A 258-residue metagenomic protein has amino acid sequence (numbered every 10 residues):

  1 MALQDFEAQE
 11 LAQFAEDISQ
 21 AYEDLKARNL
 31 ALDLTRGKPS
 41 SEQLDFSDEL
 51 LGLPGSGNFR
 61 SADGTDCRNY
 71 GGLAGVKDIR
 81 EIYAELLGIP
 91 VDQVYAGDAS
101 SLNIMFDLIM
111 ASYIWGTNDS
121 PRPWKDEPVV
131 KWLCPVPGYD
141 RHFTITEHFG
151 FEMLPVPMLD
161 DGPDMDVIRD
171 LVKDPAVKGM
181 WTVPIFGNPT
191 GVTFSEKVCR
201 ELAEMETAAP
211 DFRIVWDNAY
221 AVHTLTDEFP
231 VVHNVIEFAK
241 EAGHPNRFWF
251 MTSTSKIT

Functional and structural regions predicted by a protein language model:
A2-A74, D78, A84-E85: N-terminal "arm"/small-domain region of PLP-dependent enzymes with the aminotransferase-like
R28-L32, A176, N246-R247: A generic secondary-structure signal marking the coil-to-beta-strand transition
R36, V156-M158, S253: Active-site donor-binding loop signature of nucleotide-sugar glycosyltransferases
E42, H223-T224, T258: Conserved protein kinase catalytic core
F59, T65-P210, A221-A242, W249: Conserved core of the PLP fold type I
I214-V215: Residue-level marker for buried hydrophobic side chains located in beta-strands that build the well-ordered beta-sheet
N218: Walker B catalytic acidic pair
R247-T258: PLP-dependent aminotransferase class I/II
